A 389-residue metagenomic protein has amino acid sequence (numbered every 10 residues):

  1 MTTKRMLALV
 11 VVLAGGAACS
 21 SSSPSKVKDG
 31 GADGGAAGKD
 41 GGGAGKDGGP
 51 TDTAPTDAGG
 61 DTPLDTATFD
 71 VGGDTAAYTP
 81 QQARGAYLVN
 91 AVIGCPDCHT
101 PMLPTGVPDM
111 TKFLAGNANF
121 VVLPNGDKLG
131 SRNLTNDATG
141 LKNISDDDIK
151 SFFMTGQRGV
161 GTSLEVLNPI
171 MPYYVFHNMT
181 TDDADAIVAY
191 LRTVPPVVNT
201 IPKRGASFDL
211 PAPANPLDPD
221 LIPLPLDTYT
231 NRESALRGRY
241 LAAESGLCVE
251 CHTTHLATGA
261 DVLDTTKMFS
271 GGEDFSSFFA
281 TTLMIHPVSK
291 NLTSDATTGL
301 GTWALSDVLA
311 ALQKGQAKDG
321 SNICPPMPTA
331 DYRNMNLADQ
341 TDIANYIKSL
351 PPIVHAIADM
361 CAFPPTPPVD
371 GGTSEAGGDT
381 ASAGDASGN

Functional and structural regions predicted by a protein language model:
M1-A17: Sec-dependent bacterial lipoprotein signal peptides
L13-A77, V369-N389: Ser/Thr-rich, Pro/Gly/Ala-heavy low-complexity intrinsically disordered linkers and tails of secreted extracellular
P63-N90, A214-E244, N389: Electrostatic cytochrome c docking/interface patches
G85, V92-M102, I187, L191 (+5 more regions): The canonical Cys-X-X-Cys-His
I93-P96, K112-F152, Y174-A184, G246 (+2 more regions): Electron-transfer interface patches adjacent to heme c in soluble/periplasmic c-type cytochromes and di-/multiheme
T139, G159-M179, K318-N334: A cross-kingdom feature marking solvent-exposed beta-strand/loop segments within repeated, beta-rich binding/scaffold
P172-R239, D339-K348: Extended surface/linker regions that mediate inter-domain or inter-protein docking in multi-component redox
G299, L312-I357, P365-P368: C-terminal functional regions that serve as terminal interaction/effector modules
